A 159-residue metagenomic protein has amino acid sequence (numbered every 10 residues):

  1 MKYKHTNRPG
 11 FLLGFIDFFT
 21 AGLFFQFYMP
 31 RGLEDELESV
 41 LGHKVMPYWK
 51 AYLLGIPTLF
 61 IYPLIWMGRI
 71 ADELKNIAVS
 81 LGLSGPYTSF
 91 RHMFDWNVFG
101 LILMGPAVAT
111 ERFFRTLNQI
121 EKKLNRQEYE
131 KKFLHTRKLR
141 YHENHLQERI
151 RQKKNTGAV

Functional and structural regions predicted by a protein language model:
M1-G55, L64-V159: Membrane-interface extramembranous regions at the lipid-water interface
T58: Charged, often glycine-rich, active-site loop that binds/positions anionic groups
